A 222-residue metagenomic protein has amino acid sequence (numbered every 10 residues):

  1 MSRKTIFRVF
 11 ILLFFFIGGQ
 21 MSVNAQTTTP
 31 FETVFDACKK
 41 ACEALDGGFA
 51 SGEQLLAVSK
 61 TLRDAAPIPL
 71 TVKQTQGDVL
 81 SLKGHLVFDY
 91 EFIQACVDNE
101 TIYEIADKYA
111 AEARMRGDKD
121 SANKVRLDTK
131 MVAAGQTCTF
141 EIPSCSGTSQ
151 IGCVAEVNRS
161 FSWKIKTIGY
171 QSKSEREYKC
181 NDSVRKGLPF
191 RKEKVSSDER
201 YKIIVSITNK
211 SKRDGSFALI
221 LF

Functional and structural regions predicted by a protein language model:
M1-R8: Positively charged n-region of N-terminal signal peptides that target proteins for export
V9-G19: Bacterial N-terminal signal peptides
V23-T27: Boundary at the C-terminal end of the N-terminal hydrophobic targeting segment
T29-S51: Start-of-domain marker
E32, K130-D214: Acidic, Ser/Thr/Pro-rich low-complexity intrinsically disordered segments
A44-Q54, P67-Q74: Charged, low-complexity interaction regions
D64-E141: Non-catalytic extracellular/lumenal accessory regions of secreted precursors
I105-S121, Y201-F222: C-terminal edge strands of extracellular/lumenal beta-sandwich accessory domains
